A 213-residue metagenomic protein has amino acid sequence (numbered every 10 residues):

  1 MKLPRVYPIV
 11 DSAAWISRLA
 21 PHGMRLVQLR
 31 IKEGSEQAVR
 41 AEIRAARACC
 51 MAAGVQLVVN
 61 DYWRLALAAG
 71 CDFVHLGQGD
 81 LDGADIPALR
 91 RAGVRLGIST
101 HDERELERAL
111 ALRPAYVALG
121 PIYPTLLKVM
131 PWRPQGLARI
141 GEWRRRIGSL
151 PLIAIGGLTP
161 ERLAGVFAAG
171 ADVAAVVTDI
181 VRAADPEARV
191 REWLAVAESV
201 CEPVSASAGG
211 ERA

Functional and structural regions predicted by a protein language model:
M1-Y116, Q135-E142, G148-L152, T159-A164 (+2 more regions): Conserved N-terminal beta1-alpha1 strand-loop-helix module at the mouth
L29, A66, Y123-V129: A short acidic, helix-capping loop that chelates divalent metal ions and anchors anionic groups
A115-Y123: Non-cysteine beta-strand/loop elements that form the S-adenosyl-L-methionine
I122-P124, L158-P160: Short acidic/polar capping segments at secondary-structure boundaries
L127-W132, I153: Short, glycine/charged-rich beta-strand-loop motifs at protein surfaces that mediate ligand recognition and catalysis
D172-V176: Acidic, Mg2+-coordinating phosphoryl-transfer loop and its flanking beta/alpha structural elements, shared across
